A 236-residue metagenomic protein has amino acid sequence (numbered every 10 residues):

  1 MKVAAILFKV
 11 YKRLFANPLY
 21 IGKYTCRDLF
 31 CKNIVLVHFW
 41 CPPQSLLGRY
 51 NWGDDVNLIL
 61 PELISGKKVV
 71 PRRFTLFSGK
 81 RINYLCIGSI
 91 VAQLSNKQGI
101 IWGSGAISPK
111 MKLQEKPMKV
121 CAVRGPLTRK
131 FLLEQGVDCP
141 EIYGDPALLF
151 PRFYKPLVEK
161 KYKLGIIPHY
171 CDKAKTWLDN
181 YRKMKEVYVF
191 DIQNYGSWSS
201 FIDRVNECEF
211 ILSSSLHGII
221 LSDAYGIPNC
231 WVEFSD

Functional and structural regions predicted by a protein language model:
K2-D236: Active-site anion-handling motifs in enzyme catalytic cores
